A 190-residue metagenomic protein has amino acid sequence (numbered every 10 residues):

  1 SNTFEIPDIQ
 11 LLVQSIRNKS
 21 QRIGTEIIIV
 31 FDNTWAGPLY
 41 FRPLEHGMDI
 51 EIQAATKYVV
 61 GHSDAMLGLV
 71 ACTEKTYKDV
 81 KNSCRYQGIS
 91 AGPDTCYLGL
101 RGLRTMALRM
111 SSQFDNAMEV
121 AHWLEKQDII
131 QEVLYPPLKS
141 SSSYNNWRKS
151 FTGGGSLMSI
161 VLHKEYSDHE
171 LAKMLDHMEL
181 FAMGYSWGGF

Functional and structural regions predicted by a protein language model:
S1-I129, L134: Conserved PLP-enzyme active-site core in the AAT-like
E132-F190: Conserved C-terminal alpha-helix-loop-beta "cap" of PLP-dependent enzymes that closes/shapes the active-site mouth
